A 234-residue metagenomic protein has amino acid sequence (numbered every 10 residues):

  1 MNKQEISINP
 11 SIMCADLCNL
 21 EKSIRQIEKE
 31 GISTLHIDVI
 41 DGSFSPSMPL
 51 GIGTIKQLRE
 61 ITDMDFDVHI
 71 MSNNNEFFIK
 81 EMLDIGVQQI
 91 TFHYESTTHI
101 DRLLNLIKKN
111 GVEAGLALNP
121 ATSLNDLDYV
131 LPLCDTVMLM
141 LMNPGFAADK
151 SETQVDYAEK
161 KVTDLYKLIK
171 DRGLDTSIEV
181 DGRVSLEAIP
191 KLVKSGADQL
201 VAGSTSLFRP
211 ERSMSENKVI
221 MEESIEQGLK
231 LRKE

Functional and structural regions predicted by a protein language model:
I6-I12, L35-I37, L58, F66-I70 (+5 more regions): Hydrophobic faces of well-ordered beta-strands that scaffold small-molecule active sites in alpha/beta enzyme cores
L20, I27, D38, M82 (+6 more regions): Conserved, mostly hydrophobic/aromatic
S23-I24, N74-D84, A121-L133, G182-L200: Catalytic cores of alpha/beta
E30, I61, I85, N110 (+2 more regions): Structural motif
I37-L106: N-terminal active-site wall of soluble small-molecule enzyme domains
D41-P49, G53, V130-K167, R172-S177 (+1 more regions): Glycine/Thr-rich beta-alpha phosphate-binding loop at enzyme active sites
I90-H99, M140-K150, S195-N217: Glycine-rich phosphate-binding active-site loops on the catalytic face of alpha/beta enzymes
I107, L207-E234: C-terminal helical cap(s) of enzyme catalytic domains, especially alpha/beta-barrels
